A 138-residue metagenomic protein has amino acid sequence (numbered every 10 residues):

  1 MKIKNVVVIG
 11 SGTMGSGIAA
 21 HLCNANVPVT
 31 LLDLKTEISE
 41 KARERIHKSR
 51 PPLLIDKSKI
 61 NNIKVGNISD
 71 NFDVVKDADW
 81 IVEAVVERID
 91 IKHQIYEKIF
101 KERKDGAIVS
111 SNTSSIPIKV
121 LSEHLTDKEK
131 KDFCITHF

Functional and structural regions predicted by a protein language model:
M1-K48, E102: NAD(P)+-binding Rossmann beta1-loop-alpha1 motif at the extreme N-terminus of oxidoreductases
P28-A78, R88-D90, Q94, D127: Conserved N-terminal Rossmann-fold NAD(P) cofactor-binding segment
K76-D77, I81, D105: Alpha-helix C-terminal capping/helix-to-coil transition sites in glycosyltransferase folds
V82-E83, S111: Redox-cofactor binding/interface segments in oxidoreductases and associated redox assembly factors
V85-V86, S114: Short glycine-/small-residue-rich Rossmann-like dinucleotide-binding loops
H93-F138: Rossmann-fold NAD(P)-binding glycine/threonine-rich loop
